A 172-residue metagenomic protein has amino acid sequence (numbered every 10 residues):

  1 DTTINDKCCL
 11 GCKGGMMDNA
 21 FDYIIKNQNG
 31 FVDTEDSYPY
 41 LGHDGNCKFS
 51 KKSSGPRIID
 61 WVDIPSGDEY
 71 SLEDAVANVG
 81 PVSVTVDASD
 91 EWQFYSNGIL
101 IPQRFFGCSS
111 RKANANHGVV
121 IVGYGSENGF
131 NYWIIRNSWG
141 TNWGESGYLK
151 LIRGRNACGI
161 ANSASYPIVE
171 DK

Functional and structural regions predicted by a protein language model:
D1-K172: Catalytic-core signature of thiol
